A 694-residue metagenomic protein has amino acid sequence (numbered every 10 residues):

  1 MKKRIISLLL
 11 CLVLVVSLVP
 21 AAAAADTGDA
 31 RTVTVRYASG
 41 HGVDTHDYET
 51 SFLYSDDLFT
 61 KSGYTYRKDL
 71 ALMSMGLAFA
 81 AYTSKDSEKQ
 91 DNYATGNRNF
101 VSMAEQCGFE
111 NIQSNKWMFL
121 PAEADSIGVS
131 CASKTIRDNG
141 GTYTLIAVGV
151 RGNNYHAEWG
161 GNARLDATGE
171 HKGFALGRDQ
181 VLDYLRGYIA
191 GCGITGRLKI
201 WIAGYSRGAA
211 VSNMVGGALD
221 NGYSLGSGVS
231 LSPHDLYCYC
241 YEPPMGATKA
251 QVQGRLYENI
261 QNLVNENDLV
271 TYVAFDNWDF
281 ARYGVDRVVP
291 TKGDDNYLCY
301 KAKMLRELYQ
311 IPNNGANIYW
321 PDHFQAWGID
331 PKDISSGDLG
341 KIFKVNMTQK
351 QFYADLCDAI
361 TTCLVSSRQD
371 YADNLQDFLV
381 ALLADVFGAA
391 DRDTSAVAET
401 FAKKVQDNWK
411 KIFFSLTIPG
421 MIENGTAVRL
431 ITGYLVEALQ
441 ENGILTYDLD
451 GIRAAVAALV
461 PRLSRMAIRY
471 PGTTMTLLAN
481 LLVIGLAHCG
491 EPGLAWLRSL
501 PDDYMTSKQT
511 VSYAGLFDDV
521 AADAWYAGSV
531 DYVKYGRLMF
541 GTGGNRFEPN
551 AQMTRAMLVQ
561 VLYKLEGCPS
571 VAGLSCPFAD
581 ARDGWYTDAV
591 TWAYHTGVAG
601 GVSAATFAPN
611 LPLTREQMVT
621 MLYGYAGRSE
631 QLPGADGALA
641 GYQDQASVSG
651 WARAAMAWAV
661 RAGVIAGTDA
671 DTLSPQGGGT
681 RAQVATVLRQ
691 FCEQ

Functional and structural regions predicted by a protein language model:
M1-I5, L9: Positively charged n-region of N-terminal signal peptides that target proteins for export
L10-L18: Hydrophobic core
L18-D29: Sec-dependent signal peptide cleavage junction
G28-L72, Y82-K85, G108-N111, N115-W201 (+1 more regions): Alpha/beta hydrolase fold serine-hydrolase catalytic domain that processes acyl esters and thioesters
G204-G208, S212: Gly/Ala-rich beta-loop-alpha elbow adjacent to hydrolase catalytic centers
S212, R537, G597, G663: Phosphate/pyrophosphate-binding loop motifs in nucleotide- or prenyl diphosphate-using proteins
N213-G217, V559-Q560, V619-T620, A685-T686: Short, hydrophobic alpha-helix immediately C-terminal to the catalytic nucleophile
Q509-A527, F540-D588, T596-E616, G624-R653 (+2 more regions): Feature responds to low-complexity, polar/acidic, surface-exposed segments characteristic of secreted/exported proteins
